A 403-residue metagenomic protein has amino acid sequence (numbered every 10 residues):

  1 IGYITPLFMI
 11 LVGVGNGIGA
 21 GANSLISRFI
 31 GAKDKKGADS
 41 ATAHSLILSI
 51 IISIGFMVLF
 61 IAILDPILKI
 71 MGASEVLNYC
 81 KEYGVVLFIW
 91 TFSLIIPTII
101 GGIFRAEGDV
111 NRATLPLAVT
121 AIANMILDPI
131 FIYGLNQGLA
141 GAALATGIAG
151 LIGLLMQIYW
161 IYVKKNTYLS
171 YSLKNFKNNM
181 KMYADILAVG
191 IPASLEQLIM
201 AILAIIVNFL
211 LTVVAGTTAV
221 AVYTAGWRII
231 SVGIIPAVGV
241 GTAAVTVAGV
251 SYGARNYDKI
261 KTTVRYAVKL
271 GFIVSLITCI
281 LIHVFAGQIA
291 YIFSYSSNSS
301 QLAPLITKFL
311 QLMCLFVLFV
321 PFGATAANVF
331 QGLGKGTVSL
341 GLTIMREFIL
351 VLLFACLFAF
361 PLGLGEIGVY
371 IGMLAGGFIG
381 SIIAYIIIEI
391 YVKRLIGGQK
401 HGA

Functional and structural regions predicted by a protein language model:
I1-M57, L94-A113, V222-A286, V320-S339: Small-residue-rich hydrophobic transmembrane alpha-helices
G2-P6, C80, G84, A143 (+3 more regions): Small-residue hotspots at the loop-to-helix junctions and early N-terminal turns of transmembrane alpha-helices
I4-L7, V14, I47-I51, I89 (+13 more regions): Hydrophobic residues within alpha-helical transmembrane segments of multi-pass solute transporters/permease subunits
G19, N23, V86-R105, A113-N124 (+6 more regions): Short runs within selected transmembrane alpha-helices of multi-pass transporters and secretion channels
I26-W90, N136-I191, A248-L315, A359-A403: Short alpha-helical transmembrane segments in multi-pass integral membrane proteins
V58, P66, I99-I103, I122-I130 (+5 more regions): Alpha-helical transmembrane segments of multipass membrane proteins
L68-S74, I130-Q137, A201-R228, V232 (+3 more regions): Helix-terminus/linker motif at the lipid-water interface of multi-pass membrane proteins
V86, T120, A149-G153, Q157 (+2 more regions): Transmembrane helical elements of multi-pass membrane transporters/channels
